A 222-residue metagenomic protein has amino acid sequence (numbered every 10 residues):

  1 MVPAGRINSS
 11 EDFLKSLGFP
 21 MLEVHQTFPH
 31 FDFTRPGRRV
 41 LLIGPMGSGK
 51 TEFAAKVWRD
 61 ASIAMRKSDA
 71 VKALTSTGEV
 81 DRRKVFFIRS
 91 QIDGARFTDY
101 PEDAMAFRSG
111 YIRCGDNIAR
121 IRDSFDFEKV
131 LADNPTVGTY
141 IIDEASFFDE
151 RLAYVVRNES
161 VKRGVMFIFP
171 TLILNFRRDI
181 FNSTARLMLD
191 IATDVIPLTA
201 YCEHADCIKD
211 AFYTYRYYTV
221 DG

Functional and structural regions predicted by a protein language model:
S9-K129, N175-T184, A200: Conserved P-loop
R35-P36, N134-T136, K162-G164: Short loop/turn elements that form and flank the Walker-type P-loop nucleotide-binding site in RecA-like NTPase cores
R39-L41, K84-F86, G138-I141, M166-I168: Residue-level preference for the first positions of well-ordered beta-strands
A54, D143, A192: A residue-level signal for conserved active-site and pocket-lining positions in enzyme catalytic cores
P135-F148: Conserved P-loop NTPase "ATPase switch" module shared by AAA+ and STAND
S146-G222: Replace "adjacent to P-loop NTPase cores in ATP/GTP-dependent enzymes" with "adjacent to NTP-binding cores
